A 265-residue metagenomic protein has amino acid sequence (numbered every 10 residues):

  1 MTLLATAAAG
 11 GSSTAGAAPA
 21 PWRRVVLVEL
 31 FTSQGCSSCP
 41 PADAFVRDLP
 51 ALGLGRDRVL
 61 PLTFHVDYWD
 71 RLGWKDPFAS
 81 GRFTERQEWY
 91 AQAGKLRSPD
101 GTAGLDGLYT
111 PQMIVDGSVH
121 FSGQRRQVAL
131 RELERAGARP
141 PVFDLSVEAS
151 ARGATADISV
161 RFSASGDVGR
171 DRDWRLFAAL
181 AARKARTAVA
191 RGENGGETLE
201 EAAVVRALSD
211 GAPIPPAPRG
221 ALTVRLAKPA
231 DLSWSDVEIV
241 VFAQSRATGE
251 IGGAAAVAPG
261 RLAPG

Functional and structural regions predicted by a protein language model:
M1-L3, M113: N-terminal export leaders
L3-A20: Bacterial Sec-dependent signal peptides at the C-terminal "C-region" and cleavage site
P21-S37, P61-L62, A178: Short active-site neighborhood of thiol/selenol oxidoreductases, capturing the structured segment around
R23-V25, R56-V59, L108-T110, D173: Extracytoplasmic
S33-S38, F45, V66-R71, V119-S122: Solvent-exposed loop/turn segments at secondary-structure junctions within structured extracellular/periplasmic domains
S38-L54: Typically the conserved alpha-helix immediately C-terminal to a functionally engaged Cys/Sec in thioredoxin-like
R56-E85: Thiol-based oxidoreductase modules, predominantly thioredoxin-like and allied folds used for disulfide exchange
K75-L108, S118-G265: Short, conserved sequence motifs used for protein processing/export or organelle targeting and for catalysis
